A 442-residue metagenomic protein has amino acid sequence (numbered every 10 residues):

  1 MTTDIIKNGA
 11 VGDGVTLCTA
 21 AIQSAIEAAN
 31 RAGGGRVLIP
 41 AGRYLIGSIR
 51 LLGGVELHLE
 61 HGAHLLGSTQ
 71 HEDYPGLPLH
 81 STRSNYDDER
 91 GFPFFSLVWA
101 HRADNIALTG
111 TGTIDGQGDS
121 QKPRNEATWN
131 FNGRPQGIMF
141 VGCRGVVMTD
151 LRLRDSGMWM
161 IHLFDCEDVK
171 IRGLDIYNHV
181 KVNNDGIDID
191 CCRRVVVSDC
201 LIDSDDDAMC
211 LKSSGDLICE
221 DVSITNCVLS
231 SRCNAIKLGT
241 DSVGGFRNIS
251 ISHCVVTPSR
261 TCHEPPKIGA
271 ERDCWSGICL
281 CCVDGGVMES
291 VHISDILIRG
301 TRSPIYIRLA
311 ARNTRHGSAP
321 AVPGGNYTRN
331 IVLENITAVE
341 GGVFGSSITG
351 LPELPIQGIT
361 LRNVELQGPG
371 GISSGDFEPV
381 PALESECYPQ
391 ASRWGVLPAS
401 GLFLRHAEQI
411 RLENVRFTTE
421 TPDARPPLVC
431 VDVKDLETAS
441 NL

Functional and structural regions predicted by a protein language model:
M1-L442: Extracellular/periplasmic carbohydrate-active domains that bind, remodel, or depolymerize complex polysaccharides
